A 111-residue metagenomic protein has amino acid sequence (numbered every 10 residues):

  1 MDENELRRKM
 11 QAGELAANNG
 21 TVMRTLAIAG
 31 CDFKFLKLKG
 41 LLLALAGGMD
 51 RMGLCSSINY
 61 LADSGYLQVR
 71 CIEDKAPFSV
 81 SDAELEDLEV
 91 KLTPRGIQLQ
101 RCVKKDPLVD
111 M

Functional and structural regions predicted by a protein language model:
M1-A29: Short alpha-helical segments that sit at the start of domains
G20, M52-C55, P94: Non-catalytic, well-ordered alpha-helical scaffold segments
A29-L36: Short capping segments at the starts of secondary-structure elements
L38-R51: Short helix-coil junctions and helix-kink-helix linkers
G48-S64, Q68-C71, L85-D87: Short amphipathic alpha-helical interaction segments
R70-I72, P77-V80: Beta-hairpin "wing" of winged helix-turn-helix
V80-M111: Short, amphipathic alpha-helical interaction segments positioned at domain boundaries
